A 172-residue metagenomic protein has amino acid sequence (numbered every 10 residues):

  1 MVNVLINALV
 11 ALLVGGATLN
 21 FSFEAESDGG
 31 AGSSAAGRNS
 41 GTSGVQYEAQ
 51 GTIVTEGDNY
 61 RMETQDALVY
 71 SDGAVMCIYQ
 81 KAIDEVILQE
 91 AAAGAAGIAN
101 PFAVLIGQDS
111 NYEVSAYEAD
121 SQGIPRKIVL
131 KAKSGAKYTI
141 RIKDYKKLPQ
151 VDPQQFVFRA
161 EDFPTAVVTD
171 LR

Functional and structural regions predicted by a protein language model:
M1-N59, F158-R172: N-terminal leader/targeting segments and the immediate start of mature chains
M1-V4, I106-Y117, I140-R141, V151: A short, amphipathic edge element
S22-A25, R61-Q65, S121-Q122, K127-K131: Short beta-strand segments that buttress and anchor functional surface loops
F23-A31, Q80, L130-S134: Short acidic, glycine-rich loop/turn motifs
A35-T42, A119-D120, I124-R172: Non-transmembrane domains of secretory- and envelope-associated proteins
Q46, D66, K133-G135: Glycine-centered tight beta-turn/hairpin loop motif at sheet-sheet or coil-to-beta transitions
Q50-A99, Y138-T139: An acidic-aromatic
L88, A93-A119, A160: Surface-exposed, charged, gly/pro-rich loop-and-adjacent secondary-structure segments at domain edges
